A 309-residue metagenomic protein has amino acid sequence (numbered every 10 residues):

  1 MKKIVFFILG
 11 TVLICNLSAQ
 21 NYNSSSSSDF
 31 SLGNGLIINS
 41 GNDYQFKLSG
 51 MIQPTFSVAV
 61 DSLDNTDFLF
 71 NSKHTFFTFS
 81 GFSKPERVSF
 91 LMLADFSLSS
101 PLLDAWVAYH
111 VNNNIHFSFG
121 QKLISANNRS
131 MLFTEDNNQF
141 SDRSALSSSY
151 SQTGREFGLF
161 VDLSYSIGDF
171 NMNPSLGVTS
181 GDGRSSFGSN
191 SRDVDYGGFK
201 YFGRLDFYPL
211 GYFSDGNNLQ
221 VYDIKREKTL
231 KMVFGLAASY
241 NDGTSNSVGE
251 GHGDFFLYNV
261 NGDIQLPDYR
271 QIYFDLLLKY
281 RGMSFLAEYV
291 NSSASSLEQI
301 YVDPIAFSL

Functional and structural regions predicted by a protein language model:
M1-Y22: Bacterial Sec-dependent N-terminal signal peptides
A19-L48, D61, Y212-K231, T244-G249: Outer-membrane beta-barrel biogenesis signature
S28-D29, N71, P267: Short hydrophobic/aromatic segments of transmembrane alpha-helices and their interfaces
G35-R184, R192-G211, L230-V233, A238: Outer membrane beta-barrel
A59-N65, L102-W106, M131-E135, S186-S191 (+3 more regions): Outer-membrane beta-barrel translocator domains and adjoining extracellular loop/strand segments of Gram-negative
D206-P209, F213-L309: Detector for outer-membrane/organellar transmembrane beta-barrel domains, recognizing the amphipathic beta-strand
